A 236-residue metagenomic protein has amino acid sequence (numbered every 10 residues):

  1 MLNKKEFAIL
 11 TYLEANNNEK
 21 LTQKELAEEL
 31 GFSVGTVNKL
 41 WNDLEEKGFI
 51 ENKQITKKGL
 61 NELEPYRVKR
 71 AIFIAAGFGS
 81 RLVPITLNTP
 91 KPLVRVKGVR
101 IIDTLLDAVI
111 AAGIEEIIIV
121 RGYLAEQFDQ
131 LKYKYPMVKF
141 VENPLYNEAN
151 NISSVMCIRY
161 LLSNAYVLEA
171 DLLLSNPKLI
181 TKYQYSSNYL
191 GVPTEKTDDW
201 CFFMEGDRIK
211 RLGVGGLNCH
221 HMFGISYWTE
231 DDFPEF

Functional and structural regions predicted by a protein language model:
E6, L10-R70, V99-A165: Conserved N-terminal catalytic core of the sugar/cofactor nucleotidyltransferase
A8, N176-F236: Conserved core of the sugar-phosphate nucleotidyltransferase
E19, E62-R95: Glycine-rich N-terminal loop/short-helix segment of MobA-like nucleotidyltransferase
I50, L93, F202-M204: A structural signal for short hydrophobic beta-strand segments in well-ordered beta-sheet cores
E62, L173-L174: A short, conserved beta-strand element in the Rossmann-like catalytic core that flanks the donor/metal-binding loop
A75, R121, E169, V192: Short beta-strand/turn micro-motifs composed of small residues that flank or help shape donor/cofactor-binding pockets
L82, F128-K132, F236: Hydrophobic packing residues within well-ordered alpha-helices of enzyme cores
N164-L173: Short beta-strand-to-loop acidic/aromatic patch adjacent to the donor-nucleotide binding site
